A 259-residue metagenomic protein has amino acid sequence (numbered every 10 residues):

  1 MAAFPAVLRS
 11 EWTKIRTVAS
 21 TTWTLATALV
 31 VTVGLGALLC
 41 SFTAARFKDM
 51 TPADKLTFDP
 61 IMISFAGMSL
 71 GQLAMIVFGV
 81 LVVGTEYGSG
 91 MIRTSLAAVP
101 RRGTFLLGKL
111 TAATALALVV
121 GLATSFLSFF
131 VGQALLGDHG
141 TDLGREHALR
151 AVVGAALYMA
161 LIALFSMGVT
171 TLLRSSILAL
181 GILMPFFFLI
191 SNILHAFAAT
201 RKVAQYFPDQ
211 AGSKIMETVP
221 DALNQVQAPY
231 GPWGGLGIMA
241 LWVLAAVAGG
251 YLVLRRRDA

Functional and structural regions predicted by a protein language model:
M1-V30, R174: Aromatic- and glycine-rich beta-strand/loop motifs that create alpha-glucan
A2-P5, S10, S95-P100, T104: Alpha-helical transmembrane-bundle signature of multi-pass membrane transport and export proteins
E11, V83, V99-R101, V169 (+2 more regions): Generic structural signal for small/hydrophobic residues in well-ordered secondary structure, especially within
T21-V80, L106-L172, F188-A199, S213-L241 (+1 more regions): Secretory targeting signals
T22-A26, T94, G103, L107-G108 (+1 more regions): Signature of the 12-TM Major Facilitator Superfamily
S41-K48, T85-G88, R201, L252-A259: Juxtamembrane transmembrane-helix termini
I76-A98, R102-G103, L110: Transmembrane helix boundary and interhelical loop/hinge segments in multi-pass membrane proteins
G237-A259: Junction motif at the cytosolic side of a transmembrane helix
